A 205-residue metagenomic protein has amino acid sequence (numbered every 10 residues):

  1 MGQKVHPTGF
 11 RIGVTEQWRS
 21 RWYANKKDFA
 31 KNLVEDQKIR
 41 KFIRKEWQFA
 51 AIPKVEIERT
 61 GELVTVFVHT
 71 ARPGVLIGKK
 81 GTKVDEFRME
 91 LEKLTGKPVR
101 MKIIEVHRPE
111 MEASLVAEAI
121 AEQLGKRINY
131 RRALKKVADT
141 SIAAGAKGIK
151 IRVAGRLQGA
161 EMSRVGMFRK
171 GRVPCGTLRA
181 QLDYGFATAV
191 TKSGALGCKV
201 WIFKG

Functional and structural regions predicted by a protein language model:
M1-G205: RNA-contacting regions in translation and RNA-metabolism proteins, encompassing KH/S1 modules where present
